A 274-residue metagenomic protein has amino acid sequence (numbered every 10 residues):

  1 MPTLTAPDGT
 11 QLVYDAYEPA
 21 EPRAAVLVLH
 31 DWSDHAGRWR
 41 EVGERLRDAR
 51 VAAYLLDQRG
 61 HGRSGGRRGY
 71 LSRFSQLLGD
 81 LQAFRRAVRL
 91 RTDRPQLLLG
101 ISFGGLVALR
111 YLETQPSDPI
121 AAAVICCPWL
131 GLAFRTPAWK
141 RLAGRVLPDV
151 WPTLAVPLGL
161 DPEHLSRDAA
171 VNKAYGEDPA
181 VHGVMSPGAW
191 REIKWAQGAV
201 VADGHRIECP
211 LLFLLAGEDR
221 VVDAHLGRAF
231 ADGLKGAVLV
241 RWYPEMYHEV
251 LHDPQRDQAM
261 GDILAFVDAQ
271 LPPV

Functional and structural regions predicted by a protein language model:
M1-E18: N-terminal cap/lid segment of alpha/beta-hydrolase-fold proteins
R23, D31-D34: Active-site glycine-rich loops that stabilize anionic/oxyanionic intermediates across multiple enzyme folds
S33-H35, G62-T92, A259: Catalytic nucleophile-loop/oxyanion-hole region of alpha/beta-hydrolase and closely related hydrolase-like folds
G43-R67: Conserved alpha/beta-hydrolase
P95-Q96, S102-V124, G131: Conserved hydrolase catalytic core segment
I207, F213-L215, D219: Short beta-strand/loop motif that positions the catalytic acidic residue of the alpha/beta-hydrolase fold
C209, D223-G233: Short alpha-helix in the alpha/beta-hydrolase fold that links the catalytic acid
A237-V274: Catalytic active-site module of serine/aspartate enzymes centered on a nucleophile-bearing elbow/loop
